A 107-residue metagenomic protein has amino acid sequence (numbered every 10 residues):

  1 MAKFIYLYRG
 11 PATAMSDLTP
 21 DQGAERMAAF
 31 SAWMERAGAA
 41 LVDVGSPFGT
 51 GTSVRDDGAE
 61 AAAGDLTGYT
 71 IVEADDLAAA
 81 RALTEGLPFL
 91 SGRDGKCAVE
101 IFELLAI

Functional and structural regions predicted by a protein language model:
M1-I107: Conserved, structured core segments of small domains
